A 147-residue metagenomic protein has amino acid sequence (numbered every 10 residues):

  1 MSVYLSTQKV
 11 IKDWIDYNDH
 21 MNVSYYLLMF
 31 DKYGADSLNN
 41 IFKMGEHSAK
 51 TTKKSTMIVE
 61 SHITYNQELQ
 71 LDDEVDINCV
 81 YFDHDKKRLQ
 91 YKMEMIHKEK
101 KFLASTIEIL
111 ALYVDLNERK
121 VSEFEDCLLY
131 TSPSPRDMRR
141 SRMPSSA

Functional and structural regions predicted by a protein language model:
M1-S37: Catalytic strand-loop segment that frames the active site of acyl-thioester-processing enzymes
K12, M93-M95, A111: Generic short beta-strand
L28, K32-I58: N-terminal first-folded block
H62-K98: Hydrophobic beta-sheet segments that form the core/acyl-binding groove of ACP/CoA-dependent acyl-chain-processing
A111-Y113, L129: A short acidic/small-residue loop/turn micro-motif
Y130-A147: Single conserved hydrophobic/aromatic residue that forms the stacking wall/gate of nucleotide- or nucleobase-binding
